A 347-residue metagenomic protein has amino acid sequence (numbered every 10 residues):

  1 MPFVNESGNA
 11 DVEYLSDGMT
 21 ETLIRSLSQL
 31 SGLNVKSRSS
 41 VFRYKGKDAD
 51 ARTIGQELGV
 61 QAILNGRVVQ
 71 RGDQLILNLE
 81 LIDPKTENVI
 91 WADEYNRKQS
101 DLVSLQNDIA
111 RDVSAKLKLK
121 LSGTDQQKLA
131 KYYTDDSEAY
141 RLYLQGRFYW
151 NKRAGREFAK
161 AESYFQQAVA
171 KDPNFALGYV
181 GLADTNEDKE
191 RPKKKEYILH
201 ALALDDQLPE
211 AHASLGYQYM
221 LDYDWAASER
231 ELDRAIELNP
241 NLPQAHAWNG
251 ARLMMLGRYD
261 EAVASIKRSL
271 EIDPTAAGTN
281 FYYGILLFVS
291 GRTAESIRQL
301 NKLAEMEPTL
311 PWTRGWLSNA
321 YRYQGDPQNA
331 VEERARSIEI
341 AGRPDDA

Functional and structural regions predicted by a protein language model:
M1-D17: A structural "domain/chain start" motif
M19-Y164: Catalytic-center loop of serine/cysteine hydrolases
A139, A176-L177, P209-E210, P243-Q244 (+3 more regions): Helix-start (N-cap) detector for alpha-helical repeat units in TPR-like alpha-solenoids, especially tetratricopeptide
W150-N151, V180, E187, M220 (+3 more regions): Specific register positions within alpha-helical solenoid repeats of the TPR/Sel1-like families, i.e., one
R156-S163, K189-H200, L221-R234, M255-R268 (+2 more regions): Structural signature of tandem alpha-helical TPR/SEL1-like repeats, specifically the intra-repeat loop/turn
K171, L204, L238, I272 (+2 more regions): Structural marker of alpha-solenoid helical repeat scaffolds
